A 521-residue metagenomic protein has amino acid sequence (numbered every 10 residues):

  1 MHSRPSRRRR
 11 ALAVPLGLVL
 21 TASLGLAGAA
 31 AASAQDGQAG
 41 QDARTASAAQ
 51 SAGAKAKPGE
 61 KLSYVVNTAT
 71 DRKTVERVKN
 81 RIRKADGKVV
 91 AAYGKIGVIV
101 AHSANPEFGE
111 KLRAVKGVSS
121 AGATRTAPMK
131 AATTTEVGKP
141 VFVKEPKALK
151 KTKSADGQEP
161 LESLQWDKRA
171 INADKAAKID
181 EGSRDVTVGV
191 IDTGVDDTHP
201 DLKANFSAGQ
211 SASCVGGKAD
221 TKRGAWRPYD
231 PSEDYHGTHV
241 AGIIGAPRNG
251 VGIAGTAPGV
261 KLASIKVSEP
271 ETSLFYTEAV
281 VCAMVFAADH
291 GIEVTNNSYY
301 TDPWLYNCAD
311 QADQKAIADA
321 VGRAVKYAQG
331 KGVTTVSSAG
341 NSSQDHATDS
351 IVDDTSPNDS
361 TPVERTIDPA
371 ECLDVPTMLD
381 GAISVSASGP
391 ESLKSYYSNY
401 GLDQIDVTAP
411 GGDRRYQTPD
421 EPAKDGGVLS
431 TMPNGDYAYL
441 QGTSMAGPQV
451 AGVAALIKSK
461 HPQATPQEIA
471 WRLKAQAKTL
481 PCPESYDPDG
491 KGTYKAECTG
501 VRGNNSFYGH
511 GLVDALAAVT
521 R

Functional and structural regions predicted by a protein language model:
M1-Q35: Secretory targeting and sorting signals
Q35-P140: Inhibitory N-terminal propeptides of secreted protease zymogens
Q35-P58, K79, V90, I292-Y299 (+1 more regions): C-terminal subdomain of the subtilisin-like protease fold in secreted/lumenal serine endopeptidases
Q38-Q41, K116-T187, P200-D201, E497: Protease zymogen maturation seam
A85-K88, V118, S183-T187, P258-A263 (+5 more regions): Loop/turn elements at helix/coil->beta-strand transitions in domains of secreted/extracellular proteins
G157-G259, S268, C282-A316, N341-A347 (+3 more regions): Active-site core segment of subtilase-fold serine proteases
V267-L379, T431-P448, N504-N505: Substrate-binding/access-modulating region of protease and related hydrolase catalytic domains
V333, D359-A455, V513-A517: Extracellular S/T/G-rich loop segment that most often corresponds to the catalytic His/Ser-adjacent loop
